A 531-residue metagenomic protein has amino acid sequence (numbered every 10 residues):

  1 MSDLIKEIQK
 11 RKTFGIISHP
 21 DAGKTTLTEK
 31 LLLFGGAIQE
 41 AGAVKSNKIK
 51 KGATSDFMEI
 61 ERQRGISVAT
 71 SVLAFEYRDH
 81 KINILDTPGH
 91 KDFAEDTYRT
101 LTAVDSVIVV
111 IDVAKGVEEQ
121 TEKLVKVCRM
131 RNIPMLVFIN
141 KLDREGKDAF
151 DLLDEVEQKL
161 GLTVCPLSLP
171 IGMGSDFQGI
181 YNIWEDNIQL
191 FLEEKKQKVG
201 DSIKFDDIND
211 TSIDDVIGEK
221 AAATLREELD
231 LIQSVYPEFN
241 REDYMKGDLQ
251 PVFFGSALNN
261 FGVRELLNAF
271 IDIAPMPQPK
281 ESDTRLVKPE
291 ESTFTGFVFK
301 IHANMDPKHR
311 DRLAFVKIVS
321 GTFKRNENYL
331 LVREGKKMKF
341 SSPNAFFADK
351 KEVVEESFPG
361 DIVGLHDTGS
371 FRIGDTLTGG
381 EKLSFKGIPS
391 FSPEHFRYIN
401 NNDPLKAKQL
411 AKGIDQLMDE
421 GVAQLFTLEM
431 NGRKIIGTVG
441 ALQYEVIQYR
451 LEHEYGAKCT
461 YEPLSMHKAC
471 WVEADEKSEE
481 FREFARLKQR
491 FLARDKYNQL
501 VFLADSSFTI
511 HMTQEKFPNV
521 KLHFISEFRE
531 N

Functional and structural regions predicted by a protein language model:
M1-N531: Structural and coupling elements of P-loop NTPases
